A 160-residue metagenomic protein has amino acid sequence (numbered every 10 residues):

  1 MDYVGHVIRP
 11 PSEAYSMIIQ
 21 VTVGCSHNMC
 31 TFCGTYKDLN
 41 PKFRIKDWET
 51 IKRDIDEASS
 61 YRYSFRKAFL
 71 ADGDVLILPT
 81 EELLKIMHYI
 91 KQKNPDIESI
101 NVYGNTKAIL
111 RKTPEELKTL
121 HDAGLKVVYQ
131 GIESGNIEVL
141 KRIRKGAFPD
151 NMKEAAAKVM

Functional and structural regions predicted by a protein language model:
D2-Y3, V102: Short, contiguous, well-ordered secondary-structure segments
Y3-T50: Canonical Radical SAM [4Fe-4S] cluster-binding loop centered on the CxxxCxxC motif and its immediate flanking residues
H6-I8, S12-E13, E57, L117 (+1 more regions): Short, well-ordered helical secondary-structure segments
I45-R62: Short microdomains enriched in Cys/His and/or Lys/Arg
S59-D150, E154: Conserved SAM/AdoMet-binding glycine-rich loop
A155-V159: Basic, amphipathic alpha-helical patches used to engage nucleic acids or provide basic targeting signals, exemplified
